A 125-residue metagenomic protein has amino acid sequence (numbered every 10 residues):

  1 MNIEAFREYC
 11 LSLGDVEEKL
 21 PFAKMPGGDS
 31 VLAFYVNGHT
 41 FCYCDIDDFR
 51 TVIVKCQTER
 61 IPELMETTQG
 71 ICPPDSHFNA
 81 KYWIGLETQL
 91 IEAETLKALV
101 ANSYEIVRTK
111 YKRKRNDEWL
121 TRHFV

Functional and structural regions predicted by a protein language model:
M1-V125: Charge-dense, helix-prone N-terminal extensions
